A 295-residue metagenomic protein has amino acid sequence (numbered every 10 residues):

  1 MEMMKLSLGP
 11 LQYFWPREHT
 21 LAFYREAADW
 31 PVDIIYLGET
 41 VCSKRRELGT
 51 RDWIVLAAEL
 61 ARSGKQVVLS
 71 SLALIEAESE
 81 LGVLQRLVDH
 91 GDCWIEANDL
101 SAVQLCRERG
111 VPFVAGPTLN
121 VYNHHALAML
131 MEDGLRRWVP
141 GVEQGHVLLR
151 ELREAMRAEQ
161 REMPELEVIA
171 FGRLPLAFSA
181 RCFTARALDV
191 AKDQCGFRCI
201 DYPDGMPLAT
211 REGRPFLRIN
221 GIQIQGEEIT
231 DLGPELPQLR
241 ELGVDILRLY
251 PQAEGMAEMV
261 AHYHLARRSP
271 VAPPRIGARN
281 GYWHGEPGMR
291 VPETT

Functional and structural regions predicted by a protein language model:
M1-V121, H125, V139-T295: Active-site pocket-lining/capping segments in soluble small-molecule metabolic enzymes
G134-R136: A cross-taxonomic marker for long C-terminal extensions/tails that follow the last structured domain
